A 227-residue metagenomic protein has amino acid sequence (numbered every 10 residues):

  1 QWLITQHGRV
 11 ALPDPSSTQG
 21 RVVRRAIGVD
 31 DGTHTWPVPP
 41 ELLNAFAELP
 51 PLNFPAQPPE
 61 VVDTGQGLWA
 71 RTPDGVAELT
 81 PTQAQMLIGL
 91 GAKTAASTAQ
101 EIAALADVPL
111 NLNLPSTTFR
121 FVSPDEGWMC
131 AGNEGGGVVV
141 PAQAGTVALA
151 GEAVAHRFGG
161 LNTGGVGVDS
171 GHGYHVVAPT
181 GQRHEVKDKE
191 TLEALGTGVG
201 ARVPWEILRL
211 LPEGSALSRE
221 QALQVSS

Functional and structural regions predicted by a protein language model:
Q1-S227: Short, surface-exposed polybasic-aromatic patches that bind anionic ligands, especially phosphate groups
